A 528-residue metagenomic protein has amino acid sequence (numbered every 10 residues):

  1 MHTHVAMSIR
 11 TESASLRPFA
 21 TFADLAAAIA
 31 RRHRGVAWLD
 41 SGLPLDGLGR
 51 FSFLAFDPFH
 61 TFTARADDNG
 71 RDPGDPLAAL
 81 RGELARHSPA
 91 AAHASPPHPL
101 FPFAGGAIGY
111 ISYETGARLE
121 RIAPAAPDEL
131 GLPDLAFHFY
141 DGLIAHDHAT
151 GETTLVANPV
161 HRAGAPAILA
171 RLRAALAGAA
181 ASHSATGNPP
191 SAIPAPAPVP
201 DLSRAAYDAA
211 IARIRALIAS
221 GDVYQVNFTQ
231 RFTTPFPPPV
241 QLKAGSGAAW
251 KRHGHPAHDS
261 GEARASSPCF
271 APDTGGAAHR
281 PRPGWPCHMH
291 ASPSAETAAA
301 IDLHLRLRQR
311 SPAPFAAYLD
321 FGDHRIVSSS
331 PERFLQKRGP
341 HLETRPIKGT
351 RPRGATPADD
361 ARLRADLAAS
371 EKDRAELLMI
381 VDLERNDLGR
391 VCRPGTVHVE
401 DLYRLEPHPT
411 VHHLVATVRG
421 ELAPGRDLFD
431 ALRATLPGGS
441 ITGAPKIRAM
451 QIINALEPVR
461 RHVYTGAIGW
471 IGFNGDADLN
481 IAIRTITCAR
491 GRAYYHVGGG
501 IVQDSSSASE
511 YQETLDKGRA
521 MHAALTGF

Functional and structural regions predicted by a protein language model:
H2-K243, W250, P268, W285-F528: Extended alpha-helical targeting/anchoring segments, especially N-terminal organellar/secretory targeting helices
R252, R264, R280-R282: Basic polycationic patches enriched in arginine
D273: Active-site-proximal inter-transmembrane loops
